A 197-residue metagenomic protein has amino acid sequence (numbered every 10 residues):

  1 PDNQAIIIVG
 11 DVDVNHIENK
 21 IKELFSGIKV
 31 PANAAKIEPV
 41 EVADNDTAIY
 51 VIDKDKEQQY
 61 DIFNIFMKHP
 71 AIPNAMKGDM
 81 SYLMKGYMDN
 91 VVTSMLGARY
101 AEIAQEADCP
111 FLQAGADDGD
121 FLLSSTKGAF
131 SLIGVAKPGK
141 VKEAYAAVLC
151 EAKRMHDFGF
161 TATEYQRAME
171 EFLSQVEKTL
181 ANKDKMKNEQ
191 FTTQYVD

Functional and structural regions predicted by a protein language model:
D2-V9, Q59-M80, Y100-D197: M16 family metallopeptidases and their MPP-like homologs
A5-F63, E170, S174-L180: An aromatic/glycine/proline-enriched structural segment found at the starts of mature extracellular/organellar domains
H16-E23, V91, M95, E143-C150: Long, highly charged amphipathic alpha-helices
F25-G27, I37-A43, P70, M88-V91 (+2 more regions): Short linear motifs at secondary-structure transitions and domain/linker junctions
K36-V42, Y82, S94-R99, A162-R167: Short C-terminal domain-edge/linker segments immediately following a structured domain
F63, K85, D89-T93: Long, His/Glu/Asp-enriched segments that create or flank divalent metal/ion-associated functional microenvironments
